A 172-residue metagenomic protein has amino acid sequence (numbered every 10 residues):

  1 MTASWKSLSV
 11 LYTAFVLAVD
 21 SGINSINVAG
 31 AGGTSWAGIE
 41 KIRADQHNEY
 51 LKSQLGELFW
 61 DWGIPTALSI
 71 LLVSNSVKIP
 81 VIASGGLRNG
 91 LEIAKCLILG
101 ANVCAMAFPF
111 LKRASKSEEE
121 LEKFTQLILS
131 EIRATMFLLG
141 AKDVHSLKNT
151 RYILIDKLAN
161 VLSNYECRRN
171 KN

Functional and structural regions predicted by a protein language model:
M1-W5, I26-V28, V81-G85, C104-M106: Hydrophobic faces of well-ordered beta-strands that scaffold small-molecule active sites in alpha/beta enzyme cores
T2-V19, L87: Active-site glycine- and acidic-residue-rich loops that bind and position anionic ligands or nucleotide-like cofactors
L11-T13, S35-W36, N89-I93: Short glycine/serine/threonine-rich phosphate/pyrophosphate-binding segments that cradle anionic phosphate groups
A14-I70, S115: Glycine/Thr-rich beta-alpha phosphate-binding loop at enzyme active sites
N48-K78, I82, R88-N172: Alpha/beta catalytic cores of nucleotide-metabolism and tRNA/nucleoside-modifying enzymes
